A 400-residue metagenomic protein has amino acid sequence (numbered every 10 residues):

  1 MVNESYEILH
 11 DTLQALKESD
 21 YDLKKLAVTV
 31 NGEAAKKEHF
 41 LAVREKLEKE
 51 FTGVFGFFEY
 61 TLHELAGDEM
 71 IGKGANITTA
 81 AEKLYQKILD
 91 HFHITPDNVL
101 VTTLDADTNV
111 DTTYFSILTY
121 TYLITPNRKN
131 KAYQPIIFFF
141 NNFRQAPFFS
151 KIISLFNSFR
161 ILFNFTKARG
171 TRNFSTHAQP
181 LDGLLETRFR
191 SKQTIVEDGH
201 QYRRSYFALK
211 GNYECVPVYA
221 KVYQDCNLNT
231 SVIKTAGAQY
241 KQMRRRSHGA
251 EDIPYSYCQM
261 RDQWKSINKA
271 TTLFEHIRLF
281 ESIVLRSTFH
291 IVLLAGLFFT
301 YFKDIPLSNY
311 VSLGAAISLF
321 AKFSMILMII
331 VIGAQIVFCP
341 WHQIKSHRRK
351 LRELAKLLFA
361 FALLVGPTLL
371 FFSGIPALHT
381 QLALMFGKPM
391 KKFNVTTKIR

Functional and structural regions predicted by a protein language model:
M1-E251: Internal catalytic domains of large membrane-associated glycosyltransferases
Y255: Structured mid-domain segments that build the active-site/substrate or prosthetic-cofactor binding neighborhood
C258-R286, V292-R400: Juxtamembrane C-terminal module of membrane proteins
